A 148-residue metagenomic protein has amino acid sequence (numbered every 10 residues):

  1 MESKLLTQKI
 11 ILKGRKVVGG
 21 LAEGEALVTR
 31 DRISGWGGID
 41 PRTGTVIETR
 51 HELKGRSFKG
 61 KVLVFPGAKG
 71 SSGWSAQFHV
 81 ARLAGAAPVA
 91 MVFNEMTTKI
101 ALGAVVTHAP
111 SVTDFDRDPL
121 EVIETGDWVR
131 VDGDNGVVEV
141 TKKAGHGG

Functional and structural regions predicted by a protein language model:
L5-G20, L27-E139: Feature captures the catalytic cores and cofactor-binding loops of soluble hydro-lyases/lyases that act on carboxylate
V138-G148: Phosphate/diphosphate-binding glycine-rich loops and adjacent basic-rich segments that engage nucleotide
